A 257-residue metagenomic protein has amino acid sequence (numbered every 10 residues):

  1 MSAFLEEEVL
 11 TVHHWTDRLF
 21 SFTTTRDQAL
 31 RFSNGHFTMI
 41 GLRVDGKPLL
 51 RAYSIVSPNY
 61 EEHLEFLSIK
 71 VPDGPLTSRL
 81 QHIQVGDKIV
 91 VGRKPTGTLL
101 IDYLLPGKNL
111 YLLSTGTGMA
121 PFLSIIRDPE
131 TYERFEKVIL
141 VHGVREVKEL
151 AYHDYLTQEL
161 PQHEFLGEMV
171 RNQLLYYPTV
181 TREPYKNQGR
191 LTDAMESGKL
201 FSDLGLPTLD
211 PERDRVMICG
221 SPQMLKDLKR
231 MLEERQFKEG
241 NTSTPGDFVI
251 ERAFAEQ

Functional and structural regions predicted by a protein language model:
S2-A3, V141, K148-Q257: Reductase modules of NAD(P)H-dependent flavoproteins
S2-V85: Ferredoxin-reductase
T38, I89-G92: Generic structural signal for buried aliphatic residues
P95-L105: A short, basic/flexible loop-to-alpha-helix module at the beginning of a structural domain
L104-N109, P211-E212: Short helix-loop-beta connector
L110-L113, M217: Conserved beta-strand elements of the Class I
T115-P121: Ser/Thr-glycine-rich phosphate-binding loops at phosphate-binding pockets of nucleotides, nucleotide cofactors
P121-E133: Histidine-anchored nucleotide/phosphate-binding helix
